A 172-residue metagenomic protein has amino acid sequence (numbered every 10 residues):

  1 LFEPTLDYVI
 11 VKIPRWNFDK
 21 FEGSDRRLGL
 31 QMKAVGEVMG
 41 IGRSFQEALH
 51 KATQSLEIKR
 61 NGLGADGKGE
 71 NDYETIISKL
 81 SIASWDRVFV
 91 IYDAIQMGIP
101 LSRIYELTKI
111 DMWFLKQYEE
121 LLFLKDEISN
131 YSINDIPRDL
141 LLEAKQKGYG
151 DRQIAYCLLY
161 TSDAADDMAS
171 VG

Functional and structural regions predicted by a protein language model:
L1-S162: ATP-dependent carboxylate/acyl-activation modules
Y160-G172: Single conserved hydrophobic/aromatic residue that forms the stacking wall/gate of nucleotide- or nucleobase-binding
